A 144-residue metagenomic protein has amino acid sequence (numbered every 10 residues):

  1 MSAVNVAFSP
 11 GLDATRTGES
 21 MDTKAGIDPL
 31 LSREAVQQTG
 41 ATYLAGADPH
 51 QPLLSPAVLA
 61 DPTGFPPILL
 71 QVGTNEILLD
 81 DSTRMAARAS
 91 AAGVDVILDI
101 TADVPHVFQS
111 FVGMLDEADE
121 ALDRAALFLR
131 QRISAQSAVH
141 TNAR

Functional and structural regions predicted by a protein language model:
M1-R144: Alpha/beta-hydrolase superfamily serine-hydrolase fold, recognizing
